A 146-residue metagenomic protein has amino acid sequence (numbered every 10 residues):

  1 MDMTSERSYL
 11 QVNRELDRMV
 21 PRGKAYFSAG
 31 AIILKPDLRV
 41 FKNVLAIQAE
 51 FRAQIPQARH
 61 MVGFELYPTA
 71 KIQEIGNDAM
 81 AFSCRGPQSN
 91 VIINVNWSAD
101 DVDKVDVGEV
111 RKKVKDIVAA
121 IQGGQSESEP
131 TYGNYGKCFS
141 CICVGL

Functional and structural regions predicted by a protein language model:
M1-L146: Soluble FAD-dependent oxygen oxidases
